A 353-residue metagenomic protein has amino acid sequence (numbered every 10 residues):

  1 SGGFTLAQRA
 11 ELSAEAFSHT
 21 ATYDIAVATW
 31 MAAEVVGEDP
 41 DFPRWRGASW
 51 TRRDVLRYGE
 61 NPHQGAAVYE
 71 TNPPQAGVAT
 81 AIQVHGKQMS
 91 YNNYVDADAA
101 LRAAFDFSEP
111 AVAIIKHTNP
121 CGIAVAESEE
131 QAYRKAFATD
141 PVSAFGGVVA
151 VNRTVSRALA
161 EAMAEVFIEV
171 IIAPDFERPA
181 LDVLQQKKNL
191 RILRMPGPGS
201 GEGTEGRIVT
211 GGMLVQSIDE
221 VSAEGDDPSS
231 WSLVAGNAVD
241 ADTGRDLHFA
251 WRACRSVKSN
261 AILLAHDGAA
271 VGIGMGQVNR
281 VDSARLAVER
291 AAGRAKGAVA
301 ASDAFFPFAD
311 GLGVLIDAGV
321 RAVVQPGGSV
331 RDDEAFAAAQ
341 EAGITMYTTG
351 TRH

Functional and structural regions predicted by a protein language model:
S1-T29: Beta-strand/loop-alpha-helix module characteristic of Rossmann-like adenine-cofactor folds
H19, Y23-H353: ATP-dependent carboxylate/acyl-activation modules
